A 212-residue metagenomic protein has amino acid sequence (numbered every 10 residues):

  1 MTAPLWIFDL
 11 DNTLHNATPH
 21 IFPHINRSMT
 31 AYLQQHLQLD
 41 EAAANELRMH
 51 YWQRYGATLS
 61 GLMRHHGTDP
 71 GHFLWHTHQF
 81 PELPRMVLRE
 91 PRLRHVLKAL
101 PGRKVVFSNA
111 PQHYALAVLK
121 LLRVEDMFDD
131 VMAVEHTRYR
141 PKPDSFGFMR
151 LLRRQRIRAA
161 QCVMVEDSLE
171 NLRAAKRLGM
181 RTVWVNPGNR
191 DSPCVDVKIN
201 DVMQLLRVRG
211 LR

Functional and structural regions predicted by a protein language model:
M1-P4, K98, P111-R212: Asp-based, Mg2+/Mn2+-dependent phosphohydrolase catalytic module
T2-P91, H113: N-terminal helical cap/lid subdomain that shapes the substrate entry/recognition surface in HAD-like hydrolases
T13, S108, D167: Conserved G/P- and acidic residue-centered "switch" motifs that form tight phosphate/ATP-binding loops in soluble
N16, V106-S108, W184: Hydrophobic residues in well-ordered beta-strands that form the structural core
L39, T68, G102, I157 (+1 more regions): Short glycine/serine/threonine/alanine-rich loop segments
G56, E90-R94, S145, I199: Structural motif corresponding to alpha-helix initiation and N-cap regions
H72-R85, L93-K120, D130-V134: Substrate-recognition element of Asp-dependent hydrolases with the DxDx(T/V) motif
